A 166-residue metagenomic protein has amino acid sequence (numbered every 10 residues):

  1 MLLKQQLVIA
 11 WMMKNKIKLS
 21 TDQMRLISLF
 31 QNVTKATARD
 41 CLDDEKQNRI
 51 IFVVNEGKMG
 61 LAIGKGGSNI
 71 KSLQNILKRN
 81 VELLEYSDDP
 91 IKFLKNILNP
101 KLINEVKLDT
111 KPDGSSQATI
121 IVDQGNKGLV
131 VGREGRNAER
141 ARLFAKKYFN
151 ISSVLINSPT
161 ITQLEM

Functional and structural regions predicted by a protein language model:
L2-M166: RNA-contacting regions in translation and RNA-metabolism proteins, encompassing KH/S1 modules where present
